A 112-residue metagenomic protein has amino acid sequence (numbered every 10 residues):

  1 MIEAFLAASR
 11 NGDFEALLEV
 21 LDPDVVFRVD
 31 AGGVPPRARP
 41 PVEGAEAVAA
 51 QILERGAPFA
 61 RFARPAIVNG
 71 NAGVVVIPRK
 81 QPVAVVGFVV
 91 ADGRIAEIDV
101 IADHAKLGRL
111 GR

Functional and structural regions predicted by a protein language model:
M1-R112: C-terminal and inter-domain tail/linker signature
